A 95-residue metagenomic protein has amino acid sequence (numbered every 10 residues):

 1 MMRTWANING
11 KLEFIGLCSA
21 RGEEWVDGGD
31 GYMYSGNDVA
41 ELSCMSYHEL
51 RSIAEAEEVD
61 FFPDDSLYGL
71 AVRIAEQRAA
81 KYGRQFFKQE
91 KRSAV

Functional and structural regions predicted by a protein language model:
R3-I8: A short beta-strand micro-motif
L17-V95: Basic helix-extension-helix modules of the SAP/HeH family
